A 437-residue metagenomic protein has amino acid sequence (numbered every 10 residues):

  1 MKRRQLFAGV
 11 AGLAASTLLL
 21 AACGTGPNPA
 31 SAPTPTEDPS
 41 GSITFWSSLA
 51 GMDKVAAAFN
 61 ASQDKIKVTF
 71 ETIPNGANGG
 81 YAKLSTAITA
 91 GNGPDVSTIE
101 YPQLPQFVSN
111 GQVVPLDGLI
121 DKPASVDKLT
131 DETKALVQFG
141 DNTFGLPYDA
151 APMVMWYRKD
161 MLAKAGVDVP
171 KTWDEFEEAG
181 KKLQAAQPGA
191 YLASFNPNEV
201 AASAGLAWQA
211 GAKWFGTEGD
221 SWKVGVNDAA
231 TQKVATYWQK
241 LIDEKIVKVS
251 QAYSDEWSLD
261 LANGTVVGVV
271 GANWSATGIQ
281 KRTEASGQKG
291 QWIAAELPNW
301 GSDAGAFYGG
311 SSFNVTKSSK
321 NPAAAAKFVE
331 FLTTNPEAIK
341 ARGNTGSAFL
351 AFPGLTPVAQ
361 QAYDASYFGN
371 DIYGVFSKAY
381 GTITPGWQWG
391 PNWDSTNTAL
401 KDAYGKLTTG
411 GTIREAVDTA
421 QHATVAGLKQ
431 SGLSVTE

Functional and structural regions predicted by a protein language model:
M1-I43, V425-E437: Short, low-complexity disordered leader/linker segments with a strong preference for bacterial N-terminal type II
E37-L49, I66-T72, D95-V96, F144 (+1 more regions): Short, well-ordered beta-strand elements
S48-K67, A399-L400: Short, polar/charged alpha-helical segment
A58-L129, K164-K171, S258-D260, G264-V269 (+1 more regions): Extracytoplasmic "Venus flytrap"/periplasmic binding protein-like
P102-P152, A204-A207, K289-A295, T436-E437: Hinge/lid segment of periplasmic solute-binding proteins
A163, Y380-E437: Conserved C-terminal helix/tail region of periplasmic/extracytoplasmic solute-binding proteins
G180, S221-Q251, L297: Glycine-centered hinge/linker elements that transmit conformational signals in sensory and ligand-binding systems
W274-Q288, G301-D402, V435-T436: C-terminal lobe and pocket-closing loops of periplasmic/extracytoplasmic Venus-flytrap solute-binding proteins
